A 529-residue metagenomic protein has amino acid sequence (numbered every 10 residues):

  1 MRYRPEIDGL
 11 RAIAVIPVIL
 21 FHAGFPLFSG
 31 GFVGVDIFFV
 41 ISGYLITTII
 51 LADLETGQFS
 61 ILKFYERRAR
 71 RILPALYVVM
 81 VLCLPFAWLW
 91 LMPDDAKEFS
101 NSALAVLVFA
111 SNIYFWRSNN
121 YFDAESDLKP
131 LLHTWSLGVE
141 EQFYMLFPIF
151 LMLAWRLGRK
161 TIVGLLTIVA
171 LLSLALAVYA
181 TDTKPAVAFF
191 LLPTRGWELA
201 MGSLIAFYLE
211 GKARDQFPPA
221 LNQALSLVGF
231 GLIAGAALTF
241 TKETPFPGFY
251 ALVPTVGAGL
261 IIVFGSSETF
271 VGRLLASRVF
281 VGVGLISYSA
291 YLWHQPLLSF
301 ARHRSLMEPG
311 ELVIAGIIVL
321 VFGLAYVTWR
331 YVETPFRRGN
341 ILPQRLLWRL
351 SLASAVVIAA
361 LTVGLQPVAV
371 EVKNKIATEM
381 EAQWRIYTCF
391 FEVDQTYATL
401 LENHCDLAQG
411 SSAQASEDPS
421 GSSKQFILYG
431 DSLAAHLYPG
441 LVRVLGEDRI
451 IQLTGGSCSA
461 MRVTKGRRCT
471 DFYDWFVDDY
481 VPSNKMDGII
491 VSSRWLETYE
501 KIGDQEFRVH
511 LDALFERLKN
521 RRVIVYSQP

Functional and structural regions predicted by a protein language model:
M1-Q344, V357-I358: Membrane-interface helix/loop caps of multi-pass membrane proteins
K242, R304-V313, F322-Y326, R330 (+1 more regions): Extracellular/periplasmic envelope-modification machinery, especially enzymes that add or remove acyl/ester groups on
